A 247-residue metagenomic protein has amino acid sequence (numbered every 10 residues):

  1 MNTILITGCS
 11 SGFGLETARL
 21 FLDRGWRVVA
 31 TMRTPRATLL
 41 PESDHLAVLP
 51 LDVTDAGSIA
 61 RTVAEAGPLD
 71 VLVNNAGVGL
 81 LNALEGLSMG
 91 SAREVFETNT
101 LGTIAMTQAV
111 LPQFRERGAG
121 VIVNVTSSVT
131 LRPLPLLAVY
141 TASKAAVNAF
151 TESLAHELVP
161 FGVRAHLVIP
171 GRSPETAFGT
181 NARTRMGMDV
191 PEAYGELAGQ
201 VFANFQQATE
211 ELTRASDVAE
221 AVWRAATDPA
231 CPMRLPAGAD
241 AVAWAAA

Functional and structural regions predicted by a protein language model:
S10, G14, A18: N-terminal Rossmann NAD(P)H-binding glycine-rich loop of SDR-like oxidoreductase domains
P50-R61, M89-G90: The beta1-alpha1 cofactor-binding region of Rossmann-like NAD(H)/NADP(H)-dependent oxidoreductases
A83-L84, S91-R93: Substrate-binding pocket helix/loop in short-chain dehydrogenase/reductase
E85, R132-A138: Active-site loop immediately N-terminal to the catalytic Tyr-X3-Lys motif of short-chain dehydrogenase/reductase
T107, S143: Active-site helix of classical SDR
S127: Residue(s) in the substrate-gating loop at a strand-loop-helix junction that position the organic substrate next
P160-C231: SDR active-site lid
